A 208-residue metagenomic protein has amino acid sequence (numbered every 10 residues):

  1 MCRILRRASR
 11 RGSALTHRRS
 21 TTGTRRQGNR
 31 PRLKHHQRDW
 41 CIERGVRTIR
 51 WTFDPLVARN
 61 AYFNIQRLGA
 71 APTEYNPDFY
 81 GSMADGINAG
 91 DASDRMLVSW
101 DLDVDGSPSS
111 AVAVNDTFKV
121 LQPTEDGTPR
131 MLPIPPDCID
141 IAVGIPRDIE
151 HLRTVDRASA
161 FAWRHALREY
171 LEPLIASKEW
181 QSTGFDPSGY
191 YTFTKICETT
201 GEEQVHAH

Functional and structural regions predicted by a protein language model:
M1-T22, D54, T183-P187, I196-C197: A conserved beta-strand-loop-helix scaffold within acyl/acetyltransferase catalytic domains
R6-S9, R38-R47, L68-A71: Secondary-structure boundary elements
R10, T16-R26, I49, A58 (+1 more regions): Anionic, Ser/Thr-rich low-complexity intrinsically disordered regions
T24, G28-H36: Conserved acetyl-CoA pyrophosphate-binding loop and the N-cap/start of the following alpha-helix in GNAT-like
Q37, A61: Aromatic/hydrophobic pocket-lining residues that form π-stacking "cages" and hydrophobic walls in ligand
C41-L56, N64: Conserved GNAT acetyl-CoA-binding A-motif
R44-V46, F63, P72-H208: Intrinsically disordered, low-complexity, positively biased terminal segments
L56-V57, Y80: Positions that flank functional sites
